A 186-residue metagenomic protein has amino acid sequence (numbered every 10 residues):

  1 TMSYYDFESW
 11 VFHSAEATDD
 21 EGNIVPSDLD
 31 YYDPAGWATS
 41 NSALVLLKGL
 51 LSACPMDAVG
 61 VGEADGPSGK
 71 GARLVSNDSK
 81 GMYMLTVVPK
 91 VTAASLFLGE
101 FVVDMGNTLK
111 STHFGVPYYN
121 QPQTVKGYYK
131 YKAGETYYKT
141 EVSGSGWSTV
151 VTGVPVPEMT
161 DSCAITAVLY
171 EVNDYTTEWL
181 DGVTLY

Functional and structural regions predicted by a protein language model:
T1-T124, E158-Y186: Aromatic (Trp/Tyr/Phe) and Gly/Pro-enriched flexible surface segments
Y119-Y128, V142-G144: Contiguous beta-strand segments within globular domains
G134-E141: Short, solvent-exposed secondary-structure capping/transition elements
V142-I165: Short coil-to-beta strand junction motifs in C2/discoidin
